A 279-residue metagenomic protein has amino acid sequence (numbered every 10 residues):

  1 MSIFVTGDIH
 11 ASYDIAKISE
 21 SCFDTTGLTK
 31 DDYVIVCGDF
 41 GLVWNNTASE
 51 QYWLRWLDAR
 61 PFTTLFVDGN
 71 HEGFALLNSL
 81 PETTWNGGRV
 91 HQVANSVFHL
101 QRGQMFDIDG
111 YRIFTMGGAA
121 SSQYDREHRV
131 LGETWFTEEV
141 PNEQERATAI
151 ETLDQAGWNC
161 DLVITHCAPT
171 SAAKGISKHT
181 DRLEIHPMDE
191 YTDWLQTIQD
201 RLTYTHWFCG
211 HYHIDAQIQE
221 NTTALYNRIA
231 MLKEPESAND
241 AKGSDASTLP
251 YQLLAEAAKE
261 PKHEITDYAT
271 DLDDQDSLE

Functional and structural regions predicted by a protein language model:
M1-F4, Q104-T115, L162, Q219-T223: Beta-strand-turn-beta hairpins that frame and shape the catalytic cleft of phosphate-ester-processing enzymes
T6, S12-D107, E184, M188-L195 (+2 more regions): Core catalytic region of metal-dependent phosphoesterases/phosphodiesterases, especially metallo-beta-lactamase-like
I9-Y13, R129-E145, H186, E190 (+3 more regions): Catalytic cores of nucleotide-sugar-dependent glycosyltransferases that transfer UDP/GDP/TDP-activated
H10-A11, G41-L42, H71-G73, G118-S122 (+3 more regions): Short, solvent-exposed loop/turn segments at secondary-structure junctions
T63-V67, T83-N86, H91, N95 (+2 more regions): Conserved beta-sheet core of the metallophosphoesterase superfamily
N95, D109-H186: Active-site-proximal loop/helix segment associated with metal-binding centers of metalloenzymes
A258-E279: Long, low-complexity, intrinsically disordered segments
